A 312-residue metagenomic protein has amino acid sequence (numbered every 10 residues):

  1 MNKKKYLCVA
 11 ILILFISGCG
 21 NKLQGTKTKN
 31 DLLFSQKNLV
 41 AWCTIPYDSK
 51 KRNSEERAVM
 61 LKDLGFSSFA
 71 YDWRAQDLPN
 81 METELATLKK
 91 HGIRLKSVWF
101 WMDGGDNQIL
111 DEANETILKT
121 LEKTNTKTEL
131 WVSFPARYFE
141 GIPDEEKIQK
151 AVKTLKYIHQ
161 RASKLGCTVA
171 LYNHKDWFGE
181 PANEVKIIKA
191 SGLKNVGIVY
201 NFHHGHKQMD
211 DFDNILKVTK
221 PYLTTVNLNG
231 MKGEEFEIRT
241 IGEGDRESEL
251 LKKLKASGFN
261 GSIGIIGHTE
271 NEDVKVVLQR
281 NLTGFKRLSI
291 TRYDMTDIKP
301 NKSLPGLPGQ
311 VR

Functional and structural regions predicted by a protein language model:
M1-C8: Bacterial N-terminal signal peptides that target proteins for export
V9-S17: Bacterial N-terminal signal peptides
I16, G20-T126, L193, G197 (+3 more regions): N-terminal pre-domain/capping segments
L23-V40, E55-R57, V152, Q160 (+4 more regions): Histidine-acidic metal/acid-base catalytic patches
C43, A70, S97-W99, E129-W131 (+3 more regions): Conserved beta-strand positions in the central sheet of alpha/beta enzyme cores
I45-S54, A70-E82, W101-A113, F139-I142 (+4 more regions): Acidic-and-aromatic substrate-binding clefts and catalytic sites of carbohydrate-active enzymes
R94, D106-I198: Active-site acidic/histidine proton-transfer and metal-coordination neighborhood in alpha/beta enzyme cores
